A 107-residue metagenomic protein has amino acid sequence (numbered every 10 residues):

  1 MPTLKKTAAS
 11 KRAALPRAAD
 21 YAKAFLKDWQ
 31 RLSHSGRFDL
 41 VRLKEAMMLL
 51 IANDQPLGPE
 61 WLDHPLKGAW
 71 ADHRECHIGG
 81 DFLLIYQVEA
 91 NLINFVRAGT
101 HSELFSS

Functional and structural regions predicted by a protein language model:
M1-G80, V88-I93, S102-S107: Basic, Lys/Arg-enriched alpha-helical interface segments
